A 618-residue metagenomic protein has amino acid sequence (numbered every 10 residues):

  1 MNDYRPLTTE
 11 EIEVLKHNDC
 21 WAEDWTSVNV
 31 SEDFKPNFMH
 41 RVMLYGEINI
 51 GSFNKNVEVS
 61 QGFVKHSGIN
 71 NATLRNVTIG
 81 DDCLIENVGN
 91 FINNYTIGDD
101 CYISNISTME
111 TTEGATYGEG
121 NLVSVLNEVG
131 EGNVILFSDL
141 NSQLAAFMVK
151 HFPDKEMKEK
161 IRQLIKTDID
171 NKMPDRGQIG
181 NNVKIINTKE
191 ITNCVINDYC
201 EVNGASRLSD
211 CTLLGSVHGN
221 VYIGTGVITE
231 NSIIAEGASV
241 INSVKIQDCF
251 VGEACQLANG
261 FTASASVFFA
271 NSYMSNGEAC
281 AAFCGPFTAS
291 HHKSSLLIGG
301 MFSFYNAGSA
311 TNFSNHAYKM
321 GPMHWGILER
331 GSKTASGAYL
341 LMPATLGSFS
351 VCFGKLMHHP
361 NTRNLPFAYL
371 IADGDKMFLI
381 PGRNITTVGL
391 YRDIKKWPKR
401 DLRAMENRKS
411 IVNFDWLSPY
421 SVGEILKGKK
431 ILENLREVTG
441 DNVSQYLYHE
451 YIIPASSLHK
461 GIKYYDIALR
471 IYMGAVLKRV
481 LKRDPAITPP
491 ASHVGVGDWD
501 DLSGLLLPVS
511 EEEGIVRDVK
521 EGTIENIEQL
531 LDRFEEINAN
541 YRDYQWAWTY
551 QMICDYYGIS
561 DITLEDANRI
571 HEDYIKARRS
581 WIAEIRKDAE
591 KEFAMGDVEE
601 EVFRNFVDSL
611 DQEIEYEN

Functional and structural regions predicted by a protein language model:
M1-N2, Q163, K172, Y199 (+1 more regions): Polar low-complexity intrinsically disordered regions
M1-T9: Intrinsically disordered, low-structural-confidence terminal and linker regions
T9-E10, V14-D24, V30-F53, V57-I69 (+6 more regions): Glycine-rich hexapeptide-repeat left-handed beta-helix
G68-G80, L84-E159, I186, D532 (+1 more regions): Phosphate-/polyanion-interacting regions in eukaryotic proteins
Q163-G180, I185: A charged, amphipathic alpha-helical module
I179, V183, N187-V202, D210-V221 (+1 more regions): Core alpha-helical transmembrane segments of integral membrane proteins
D373-N618: Long, compositionally biased intrinsically disordered regions
